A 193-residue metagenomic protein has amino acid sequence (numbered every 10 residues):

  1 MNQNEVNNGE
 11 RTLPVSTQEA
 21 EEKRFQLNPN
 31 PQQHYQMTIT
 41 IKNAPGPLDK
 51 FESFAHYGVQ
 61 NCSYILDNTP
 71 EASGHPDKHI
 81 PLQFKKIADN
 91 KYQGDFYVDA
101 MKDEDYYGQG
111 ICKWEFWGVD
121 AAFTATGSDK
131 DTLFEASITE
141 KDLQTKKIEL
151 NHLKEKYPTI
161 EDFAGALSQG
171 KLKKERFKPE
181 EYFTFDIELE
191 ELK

Functional and structural regions predicted by a protein language model:
M1-Q3: Sec-dependent N-terminal signal peptides of Gram-positive bacterial secreted proteins and lipoproteins
E5-Y35, D186: Beta-strand-rich domain onsets/edges
S16-E22, H34-Q36, S63-I65, G74-K78 (+1 more regions): Short amphipathic alpha-helical surface micro-motifs
Q26, L82-F84, L189: Short amphipathic beta-strand and strand-loop transition segments with alternating hydrophobic
M37, F84, F185-I187: Hydrophobic beta-strand residues in large extracellular and virion-surface proteins
T38-K42: Short edge beta-strand/loop segments characteristic of extracellular beta-sandwich folds
P45-E135: Structured domain cores in non-transmembrane regions
D129-K193: Glycine-rich, aromatic-bearing surface loops/beta-hairpins
